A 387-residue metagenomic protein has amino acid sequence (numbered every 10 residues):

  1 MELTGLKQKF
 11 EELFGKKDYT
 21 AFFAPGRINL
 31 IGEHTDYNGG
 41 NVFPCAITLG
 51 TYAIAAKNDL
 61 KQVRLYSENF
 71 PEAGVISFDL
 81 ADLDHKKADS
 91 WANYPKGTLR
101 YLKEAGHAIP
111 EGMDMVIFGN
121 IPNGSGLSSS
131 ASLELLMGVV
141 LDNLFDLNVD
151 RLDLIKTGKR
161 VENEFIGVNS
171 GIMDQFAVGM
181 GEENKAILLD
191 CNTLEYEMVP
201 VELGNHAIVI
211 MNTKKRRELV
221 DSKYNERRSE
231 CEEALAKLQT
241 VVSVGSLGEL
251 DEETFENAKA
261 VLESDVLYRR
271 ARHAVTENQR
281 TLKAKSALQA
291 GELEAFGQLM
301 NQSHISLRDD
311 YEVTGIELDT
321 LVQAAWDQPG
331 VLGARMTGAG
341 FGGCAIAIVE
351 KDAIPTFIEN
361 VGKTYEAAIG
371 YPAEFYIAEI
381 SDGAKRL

Functional and structural regions predicted by a protein language model:
M1-F22, I28-I31, N41, L80 (+3 more regions): Gly/Ser-rich oxyanion-binding loop with an adjacent helix/lid that shapes the negatively charged ligand pocket
M1-R27, Y52-A88, K185-G333, I348-L387: C-terminal nucleotide
G32-H34, A46-I47: N-terminal cofactor/phosphate-binding cores enriched in small/glycine residues, especially glycine-rich loops such as
G39-A46, R227-R228: Short Gly/aromatic-enriched secondary-structure transition segments
P44-A46, I54-K57, G106-H107: Short, charge-rich binding segments
A131-S132, C344-I348: FabD-like malonyl-/acyl-CoA
